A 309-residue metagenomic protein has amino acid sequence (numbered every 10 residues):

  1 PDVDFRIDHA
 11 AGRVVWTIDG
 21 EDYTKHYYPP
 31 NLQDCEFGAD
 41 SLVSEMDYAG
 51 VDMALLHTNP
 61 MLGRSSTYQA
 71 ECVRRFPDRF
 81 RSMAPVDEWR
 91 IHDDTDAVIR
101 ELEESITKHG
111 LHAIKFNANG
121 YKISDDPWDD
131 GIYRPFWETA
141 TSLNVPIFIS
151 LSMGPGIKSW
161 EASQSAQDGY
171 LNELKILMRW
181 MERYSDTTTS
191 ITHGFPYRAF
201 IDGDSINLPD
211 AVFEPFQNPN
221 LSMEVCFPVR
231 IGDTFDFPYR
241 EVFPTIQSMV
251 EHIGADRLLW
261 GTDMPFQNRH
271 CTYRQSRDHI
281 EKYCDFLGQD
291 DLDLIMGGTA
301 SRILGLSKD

Functional and structural regions predicted by a protein language model:
P1-P135, T139, L143: Mid-domain alpha/beta scaffold segments of enzyme catalytic cores
D2-M53, Q247-S248, H252-L259, Q267-D309: Mid-to-C-terminal alpha-helical segments outside catalytic/metal-binding sites
P60, V86-E88, A118-G120, M153-P155 (+3 more regions): Active-site-proximal loop/turn and secondary-structure-junction residues that shape catalytic pockets, frequently
S66-T67, T95-I99, D130, D202-S205 (+2 more regions): Conserved strand-to-helix beginnings and helix N-cap segments that scaffold or border functional pockets
Q69-R74, D78, N207-E214, T245-E251 (+1 more regions): Short, electropositive alpha-helical surface patch
H112-A113, D125-L259: Catalytic pocket-lining loop regions of alpha/beta-barrel enzymes, especially the amidohydrolase/enolase/GH5 lineages
